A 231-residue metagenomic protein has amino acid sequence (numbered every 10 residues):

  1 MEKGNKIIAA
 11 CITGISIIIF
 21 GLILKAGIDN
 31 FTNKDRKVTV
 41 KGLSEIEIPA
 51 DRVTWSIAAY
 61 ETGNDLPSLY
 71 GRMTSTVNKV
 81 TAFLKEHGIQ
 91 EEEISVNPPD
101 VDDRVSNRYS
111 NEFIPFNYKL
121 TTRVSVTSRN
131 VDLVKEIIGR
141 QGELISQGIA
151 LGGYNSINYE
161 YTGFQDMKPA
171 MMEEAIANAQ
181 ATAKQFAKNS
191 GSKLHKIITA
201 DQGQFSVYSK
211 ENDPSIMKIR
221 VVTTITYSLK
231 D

Functional and structural regions predicted by a protein language model:
E2-A10, S16-D231: Short, charged, surface-exposed interaction patches
